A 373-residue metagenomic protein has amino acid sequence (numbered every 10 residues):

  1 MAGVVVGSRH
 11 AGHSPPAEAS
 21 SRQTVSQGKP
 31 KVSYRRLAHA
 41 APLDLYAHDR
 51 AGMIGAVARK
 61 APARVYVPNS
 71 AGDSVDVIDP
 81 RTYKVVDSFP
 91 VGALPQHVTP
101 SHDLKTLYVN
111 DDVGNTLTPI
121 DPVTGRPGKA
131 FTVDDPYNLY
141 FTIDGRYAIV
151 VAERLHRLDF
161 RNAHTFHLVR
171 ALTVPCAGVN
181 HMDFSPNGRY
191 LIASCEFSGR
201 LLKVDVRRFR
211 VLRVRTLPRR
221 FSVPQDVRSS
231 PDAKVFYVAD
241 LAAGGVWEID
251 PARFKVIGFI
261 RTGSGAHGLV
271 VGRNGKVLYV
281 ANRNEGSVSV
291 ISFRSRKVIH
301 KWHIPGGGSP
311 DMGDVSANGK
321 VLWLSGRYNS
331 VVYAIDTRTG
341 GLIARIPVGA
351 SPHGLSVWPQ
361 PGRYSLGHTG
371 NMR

Functional and structural regions predicted by a protein language model:
M1-R373: Predominantly soluble domains enriched in secretory-pathway, periplasmic, or organellar proteins
